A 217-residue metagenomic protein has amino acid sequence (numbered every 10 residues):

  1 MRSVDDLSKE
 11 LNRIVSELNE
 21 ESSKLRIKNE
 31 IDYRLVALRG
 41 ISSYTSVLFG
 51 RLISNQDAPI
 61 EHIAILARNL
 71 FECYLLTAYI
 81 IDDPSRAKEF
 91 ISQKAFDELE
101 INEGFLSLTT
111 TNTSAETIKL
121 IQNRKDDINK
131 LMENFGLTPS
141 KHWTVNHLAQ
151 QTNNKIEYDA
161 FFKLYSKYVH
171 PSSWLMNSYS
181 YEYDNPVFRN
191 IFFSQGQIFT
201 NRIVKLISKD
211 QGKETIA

Functional and structural regions predicted by a protein language model:
M1-D32, K94-A217: Secondary-shell segments that build the walls of catalytic and ion/ligand-binding clefts
R39-D82, S166, Q197: Short, hydrophobic, well-ordered secondary-structure elements
I60, S85-R86, Y179-S180: Residue-level detector of alpha-helical recognition elements and their boundaries
R68, Q93-K94: Residue-level recognition of hydrophobic positions within alpha-helical transmembrane segments
I81-E89: Predominantly late transmembrane helices and immediately cytosolic-facing juxtamembrane segments
